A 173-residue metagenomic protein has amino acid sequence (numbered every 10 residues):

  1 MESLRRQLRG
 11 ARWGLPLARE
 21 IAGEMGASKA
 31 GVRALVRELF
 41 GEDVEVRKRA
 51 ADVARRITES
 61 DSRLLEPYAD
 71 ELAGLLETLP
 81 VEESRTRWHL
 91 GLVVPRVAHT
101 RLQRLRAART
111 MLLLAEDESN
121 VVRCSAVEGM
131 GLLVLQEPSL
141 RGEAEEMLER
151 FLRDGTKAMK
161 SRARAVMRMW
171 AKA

Functional and structural regions predicted by a protein language model:
M1-A173: Alpha-helical scaffold domains
